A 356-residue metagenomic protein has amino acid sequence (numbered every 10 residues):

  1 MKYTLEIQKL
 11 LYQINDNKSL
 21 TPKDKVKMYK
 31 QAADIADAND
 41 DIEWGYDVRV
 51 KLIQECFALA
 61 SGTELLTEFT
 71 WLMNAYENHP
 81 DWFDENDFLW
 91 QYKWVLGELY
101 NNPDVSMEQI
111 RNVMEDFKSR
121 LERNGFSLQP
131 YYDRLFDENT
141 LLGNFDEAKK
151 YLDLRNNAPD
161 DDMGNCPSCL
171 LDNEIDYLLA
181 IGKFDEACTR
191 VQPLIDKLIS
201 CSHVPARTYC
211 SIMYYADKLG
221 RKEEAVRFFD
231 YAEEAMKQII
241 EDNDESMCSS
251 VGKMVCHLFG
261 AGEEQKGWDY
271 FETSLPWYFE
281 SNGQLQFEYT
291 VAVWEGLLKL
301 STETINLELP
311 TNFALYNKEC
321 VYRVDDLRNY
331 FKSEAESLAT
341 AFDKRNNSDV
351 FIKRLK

Functional and structural regions predicted by a protein language model:
M1-K30, E43-G45: N-terminal leader/linker segments that initiate helical-solenoid repeat arrays
E6, K25, G45, L65 (+6 more regions): Residues that mark the junctions of alpha-helical repeat units in TPR/alpha-solenoid scaffolds
K9-S19, R49-S61, L89-P103, Q129-N144 (+5 more regions): Tandem amphipathic alpha-helical repeat scaffolds
K18-Q31, A60-N74, N102-D116, N139-L154 (+3 more regions): Helix-turn-helix repeat elements of alpha-solenoid scaffolds
S19, A33-D41, M73-W82, D116-F126 (+4 more regions): Solenoid-like repeat scaffolds
Q31-S61, D81-W82: Short, charge-rich amphipathic alpha-helical segments embedded in non-transmembrane helical bundles/solenoids
E223-F313: Active-site/pore-lining binding-face segments in mid-to-C-terminal subdomains
P276-K356: C-terminal non-catalytic interaction modules
